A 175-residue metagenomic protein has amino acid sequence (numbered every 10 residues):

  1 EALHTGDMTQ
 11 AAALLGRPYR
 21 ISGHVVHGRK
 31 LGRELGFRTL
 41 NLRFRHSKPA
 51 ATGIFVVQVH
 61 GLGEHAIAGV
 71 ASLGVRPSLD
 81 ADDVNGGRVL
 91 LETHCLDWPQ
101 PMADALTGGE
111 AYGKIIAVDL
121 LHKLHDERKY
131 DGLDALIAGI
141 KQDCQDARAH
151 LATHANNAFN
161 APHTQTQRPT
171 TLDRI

Functional and structural regions predicted by a protein language model:
E1-L40: Anionic-ligand-binding alpha/beta catalytic cores of soluble enzymes and soluble regulatory domains that recognize
G28-I175: Phosphate/ribose-recognition catalytic cores of enzymes acting on nucleotide-derived substrates
